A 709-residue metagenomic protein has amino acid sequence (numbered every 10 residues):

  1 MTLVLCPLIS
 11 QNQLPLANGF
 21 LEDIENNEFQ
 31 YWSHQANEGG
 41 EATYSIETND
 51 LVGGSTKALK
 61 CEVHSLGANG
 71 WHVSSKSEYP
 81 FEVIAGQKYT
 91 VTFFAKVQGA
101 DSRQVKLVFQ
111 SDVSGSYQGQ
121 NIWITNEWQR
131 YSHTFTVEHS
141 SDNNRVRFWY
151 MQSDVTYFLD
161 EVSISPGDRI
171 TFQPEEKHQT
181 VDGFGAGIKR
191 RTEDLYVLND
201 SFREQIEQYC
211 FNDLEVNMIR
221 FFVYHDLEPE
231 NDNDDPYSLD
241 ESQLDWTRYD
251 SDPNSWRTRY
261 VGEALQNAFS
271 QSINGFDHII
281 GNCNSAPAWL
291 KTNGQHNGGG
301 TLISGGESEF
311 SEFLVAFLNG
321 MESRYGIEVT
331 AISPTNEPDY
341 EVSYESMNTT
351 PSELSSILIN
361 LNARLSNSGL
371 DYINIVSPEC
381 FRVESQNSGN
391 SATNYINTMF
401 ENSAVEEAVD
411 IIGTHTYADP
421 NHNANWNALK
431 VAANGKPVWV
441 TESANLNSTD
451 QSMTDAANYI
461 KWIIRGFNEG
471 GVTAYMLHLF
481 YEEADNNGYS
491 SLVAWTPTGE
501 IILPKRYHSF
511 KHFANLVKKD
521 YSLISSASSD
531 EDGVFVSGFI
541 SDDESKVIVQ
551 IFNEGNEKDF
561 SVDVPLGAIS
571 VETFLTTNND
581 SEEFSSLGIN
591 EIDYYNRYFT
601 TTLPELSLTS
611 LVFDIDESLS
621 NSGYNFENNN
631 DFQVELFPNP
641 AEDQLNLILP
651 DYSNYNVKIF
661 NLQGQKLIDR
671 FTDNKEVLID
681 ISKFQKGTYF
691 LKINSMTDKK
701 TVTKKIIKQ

Functional and structural regions predicted by a protein language model:
Q11-R169, D542-E544, L587: Extracellular and organelle-lumenal recognition/adhesion modules and their flexible linkers in secreted
G167-T330, T350, S355, I359: N-terminal catalytic cores of secreted or lumenal carbohydrate-active enzymes
W256-T258, E407-S448: Glycoside hydrolase catalytic-domain groove-lining segments
A286-N402, A418-V431: Active-site cleft segment of glycoside hydrolase catalytic domains centered on the general acid/base Glu
P437-H512, I524-S529: Aromatic/acidic polysaccharide-binding cleft in carbohydrate-active enzymes
S529-I569, L606: Carbohydrate-binding surface patches
N590-S618, G687: C-terminal beta-strand-rich structural cap/linker in extracellular carbohydrate-active enzymes
F626-Q709: C-terminal outer-membrane/trafficking sorting elements
